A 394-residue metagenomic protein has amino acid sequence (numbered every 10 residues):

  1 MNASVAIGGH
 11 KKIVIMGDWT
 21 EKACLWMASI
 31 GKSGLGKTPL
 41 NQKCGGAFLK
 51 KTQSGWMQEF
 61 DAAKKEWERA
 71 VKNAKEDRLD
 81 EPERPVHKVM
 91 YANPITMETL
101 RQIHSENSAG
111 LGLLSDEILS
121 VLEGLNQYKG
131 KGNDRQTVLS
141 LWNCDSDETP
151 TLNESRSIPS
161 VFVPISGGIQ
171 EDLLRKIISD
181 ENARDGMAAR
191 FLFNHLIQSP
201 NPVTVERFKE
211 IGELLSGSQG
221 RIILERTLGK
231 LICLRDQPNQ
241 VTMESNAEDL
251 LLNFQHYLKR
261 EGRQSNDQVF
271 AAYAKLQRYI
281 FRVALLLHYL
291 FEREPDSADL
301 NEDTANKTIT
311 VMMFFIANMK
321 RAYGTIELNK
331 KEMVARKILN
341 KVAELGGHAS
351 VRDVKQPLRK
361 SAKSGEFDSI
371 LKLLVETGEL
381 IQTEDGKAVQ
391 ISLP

Functional and structural regions predicted by a protein language model:
M1-P394: Phosphate-handling catalytic cores of nucleic-acid transaction enzymes
